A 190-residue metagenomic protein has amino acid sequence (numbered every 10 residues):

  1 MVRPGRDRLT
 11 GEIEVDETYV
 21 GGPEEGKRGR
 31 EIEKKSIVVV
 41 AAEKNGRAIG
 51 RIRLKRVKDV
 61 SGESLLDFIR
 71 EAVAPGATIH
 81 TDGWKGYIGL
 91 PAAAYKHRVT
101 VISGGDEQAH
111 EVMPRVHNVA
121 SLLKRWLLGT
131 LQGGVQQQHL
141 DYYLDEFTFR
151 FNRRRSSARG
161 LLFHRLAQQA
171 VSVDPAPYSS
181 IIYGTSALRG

Functional and structural regions predicted by a protein language model:
M1-G190: Residue-level recognition of single "structural anchor" positions that define or cap local secondary structure
